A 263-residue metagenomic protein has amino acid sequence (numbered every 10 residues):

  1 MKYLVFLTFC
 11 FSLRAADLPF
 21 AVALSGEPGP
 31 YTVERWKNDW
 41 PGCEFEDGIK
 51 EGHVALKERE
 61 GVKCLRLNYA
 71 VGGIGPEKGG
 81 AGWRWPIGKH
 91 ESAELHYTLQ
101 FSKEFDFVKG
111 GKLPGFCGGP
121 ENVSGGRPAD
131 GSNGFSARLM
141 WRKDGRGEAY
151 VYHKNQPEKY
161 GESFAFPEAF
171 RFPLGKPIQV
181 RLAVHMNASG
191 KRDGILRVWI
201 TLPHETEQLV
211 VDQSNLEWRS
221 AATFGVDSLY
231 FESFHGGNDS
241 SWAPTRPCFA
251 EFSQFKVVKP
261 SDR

Functional and structural regions predicted by a protein language model:
Y3-S12: Sec-dependent N-terminal signal peptides
A16-R263: Low-complexity, Ser/Thr/Pro/Gly-rich disordered linker/stalk regions
